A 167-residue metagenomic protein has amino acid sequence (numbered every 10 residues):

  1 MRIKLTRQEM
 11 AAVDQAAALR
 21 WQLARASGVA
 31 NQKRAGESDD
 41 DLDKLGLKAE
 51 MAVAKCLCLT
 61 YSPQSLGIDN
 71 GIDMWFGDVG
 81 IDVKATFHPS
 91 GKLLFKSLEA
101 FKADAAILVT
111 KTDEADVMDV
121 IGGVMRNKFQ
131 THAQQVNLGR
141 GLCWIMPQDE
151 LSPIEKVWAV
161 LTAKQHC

Functional and structural regions predicted by a protein language model:
M1-G77, K84-C167: Nucleic-acid endonuclease domains
